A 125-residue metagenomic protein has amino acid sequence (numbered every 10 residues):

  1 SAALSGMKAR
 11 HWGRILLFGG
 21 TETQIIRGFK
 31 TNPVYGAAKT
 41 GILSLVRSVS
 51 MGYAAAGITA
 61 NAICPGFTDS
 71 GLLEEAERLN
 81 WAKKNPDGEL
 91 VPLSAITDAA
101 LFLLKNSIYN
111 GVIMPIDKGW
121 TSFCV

Functional and structural regions predicted by a protein language model:
S1, K39, T97: Conserved catalytic core of two-component sensor histidine kinases
A2, R10, K105-S107: Generic structural signal for alpha-helix termini and adjacent loop/cap motifs
M7-K8, L72: Methionine-biased hydrophobic packing positions in alpha-helices, especially within tandem helical repeat solenoids
K8-A9, R14-G41, V46-A55: Catalytic loop of short-chain dehydrogenase/reductase
I15, L43, S50-T68, Y109-I116: Conserved Rossmann-fold SDR core element
T31, M51, A55, A62-N85 (+1 more regions): A glycine/serine/threonine-rich, flexible loop-to-helix segment that serves as the NAD(P) cofactor-binding "lid"
N85-I96: A conserved structural motif in NAD(P)-dependent oxidoreductases
S94-I116, T121: C-terminal substrate-recognition "lid" of short-chain dehydrogenase/reductases
